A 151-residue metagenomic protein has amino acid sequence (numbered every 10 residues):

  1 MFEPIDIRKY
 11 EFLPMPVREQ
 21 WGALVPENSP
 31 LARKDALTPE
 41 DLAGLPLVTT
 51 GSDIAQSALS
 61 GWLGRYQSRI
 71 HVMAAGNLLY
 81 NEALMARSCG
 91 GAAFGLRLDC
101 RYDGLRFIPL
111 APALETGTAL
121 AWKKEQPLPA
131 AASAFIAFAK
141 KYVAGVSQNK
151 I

Functional and structural regions predicted by a protein language model:
M1-W21, V25, S88, G104-P109: Short beta-strand-centered segments that line the small-molecule binding cleft or hinge of alpha/beta clamshell
F2, S52-R106: Hydrophobic hinge/microswitch elements
E3, P39, L45-Q67, L128-A132 (+2 more regions): Secondary-structure junction motif
I7-P14, A32-A36, R65, L105-F107 (+2 more regions): Short helix-loop hinge/linker segments at domain boundaries
Y10-L13, R18-A23, E27-S29, L37-P39 (+2 more regions): Small-molecule pocket liners
P16-V17, E27, G51, G76 (+2 more regions): Residues at the C-termini of beta-strands that transition into short coil/loop
R18-E19, K34, G44-L45, Y66-R69 (+3 more regions): Structured helix-beta-strand junction loops
R33, I108-N149: A late-sequence structural motif
